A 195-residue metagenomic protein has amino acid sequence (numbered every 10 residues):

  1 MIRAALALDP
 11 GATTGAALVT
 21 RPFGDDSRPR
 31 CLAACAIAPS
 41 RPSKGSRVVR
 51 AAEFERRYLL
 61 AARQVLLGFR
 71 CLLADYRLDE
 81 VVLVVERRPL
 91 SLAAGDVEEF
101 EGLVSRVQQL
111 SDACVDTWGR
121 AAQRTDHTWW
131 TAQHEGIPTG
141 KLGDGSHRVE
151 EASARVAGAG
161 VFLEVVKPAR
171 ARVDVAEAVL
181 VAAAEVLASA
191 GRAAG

Functional and structural regions predicted by a protein language model:
M1-G195: Phosphate- and other anionic-substrate recognition elements at nucleic-acid/protein interfaces
